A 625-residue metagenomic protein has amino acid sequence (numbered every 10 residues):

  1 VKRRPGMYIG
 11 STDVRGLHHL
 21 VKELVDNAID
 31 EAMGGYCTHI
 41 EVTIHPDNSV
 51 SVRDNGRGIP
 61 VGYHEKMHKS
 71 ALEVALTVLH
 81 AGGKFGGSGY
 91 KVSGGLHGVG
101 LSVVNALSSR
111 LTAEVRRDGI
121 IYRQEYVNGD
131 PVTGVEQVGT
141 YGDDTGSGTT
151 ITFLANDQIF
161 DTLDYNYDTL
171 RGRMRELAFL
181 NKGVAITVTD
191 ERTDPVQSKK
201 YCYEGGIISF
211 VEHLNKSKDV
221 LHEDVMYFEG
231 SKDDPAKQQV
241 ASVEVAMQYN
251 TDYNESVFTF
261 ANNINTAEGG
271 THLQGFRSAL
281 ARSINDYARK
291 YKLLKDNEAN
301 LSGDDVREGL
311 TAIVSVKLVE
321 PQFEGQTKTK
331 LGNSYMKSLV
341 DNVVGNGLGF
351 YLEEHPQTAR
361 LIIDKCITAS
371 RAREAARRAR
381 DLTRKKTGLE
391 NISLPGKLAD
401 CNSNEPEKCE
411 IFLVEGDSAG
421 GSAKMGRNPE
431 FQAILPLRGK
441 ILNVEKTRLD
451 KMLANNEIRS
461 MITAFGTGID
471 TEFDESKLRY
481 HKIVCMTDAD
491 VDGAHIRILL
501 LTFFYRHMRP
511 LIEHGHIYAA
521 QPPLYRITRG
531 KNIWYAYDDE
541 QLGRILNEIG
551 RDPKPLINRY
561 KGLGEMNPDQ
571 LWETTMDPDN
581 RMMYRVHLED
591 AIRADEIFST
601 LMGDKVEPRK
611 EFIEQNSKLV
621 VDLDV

Functional and structural regions predicted by a protein language model:
K2-V25, D30, V74: Bergerat-fold GHKL ATPase/HATPase_c domain
K22, D30-A32, C37-S49, R53-N55 (+10 more regions): GHKL-family ATPase ATP-binding module
A28-I29, G56, A489-D490: Conserved Walker B
G58-Y63: A short glycine-centered beta->alpha linker in the GHKL/HATPase_c
H64-E65, L72: Short adenine-binding "F-helix/F-box" segment of the Bergerat
E65, E324-M336, Y535, D539 (+1 more regions): Helical (often loop-to-helix) elements that flank the catalytic cores of nucleotide-handling enzymes
A75, A81-G87, F276, K451-G466: Surface-exposed acidic, glycine/proline-enriched linker/cap segments that occur as 15-30-residue helix-coil
R371-E390, E405-E410, G421, M425-R427 (+2 more regions): C-terminal interaction appendages of subunits in large macromolecular complexes
